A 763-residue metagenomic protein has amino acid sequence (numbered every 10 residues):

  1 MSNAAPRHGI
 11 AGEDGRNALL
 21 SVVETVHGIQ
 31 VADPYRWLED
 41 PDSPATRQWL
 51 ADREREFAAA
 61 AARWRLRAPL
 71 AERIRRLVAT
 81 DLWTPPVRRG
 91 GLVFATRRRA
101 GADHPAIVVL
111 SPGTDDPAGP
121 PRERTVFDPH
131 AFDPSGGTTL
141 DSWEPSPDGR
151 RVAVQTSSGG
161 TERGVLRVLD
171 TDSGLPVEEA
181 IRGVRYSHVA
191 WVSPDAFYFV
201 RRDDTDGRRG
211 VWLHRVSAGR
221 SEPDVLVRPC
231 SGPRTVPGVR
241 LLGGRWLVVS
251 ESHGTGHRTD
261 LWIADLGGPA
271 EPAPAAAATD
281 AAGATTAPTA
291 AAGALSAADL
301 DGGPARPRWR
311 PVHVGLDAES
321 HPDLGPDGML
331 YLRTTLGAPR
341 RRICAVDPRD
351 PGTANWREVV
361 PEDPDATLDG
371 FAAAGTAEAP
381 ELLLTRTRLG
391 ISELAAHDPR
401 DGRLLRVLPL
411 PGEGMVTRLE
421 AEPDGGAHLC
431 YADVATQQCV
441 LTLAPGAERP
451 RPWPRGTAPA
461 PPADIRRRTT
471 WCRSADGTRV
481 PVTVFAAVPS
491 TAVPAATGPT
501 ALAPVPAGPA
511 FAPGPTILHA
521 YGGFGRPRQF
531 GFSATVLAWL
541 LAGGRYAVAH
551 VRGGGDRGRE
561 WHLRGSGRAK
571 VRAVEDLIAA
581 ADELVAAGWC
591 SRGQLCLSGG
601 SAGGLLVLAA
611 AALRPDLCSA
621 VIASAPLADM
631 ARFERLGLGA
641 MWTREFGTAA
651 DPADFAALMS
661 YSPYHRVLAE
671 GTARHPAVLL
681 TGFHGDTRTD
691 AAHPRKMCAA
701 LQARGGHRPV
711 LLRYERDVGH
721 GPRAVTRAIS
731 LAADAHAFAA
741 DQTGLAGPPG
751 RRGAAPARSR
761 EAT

Functional and structural regions predicted by a protein language model:
M1-A277, G293-P399, L404, R716-A724 (+1 more regions): Beta-propeller folds
G90-V108, Y331, R340-R342, G425-P452 (+1 more regions): Structured, non-catalytic alpha/beta "coupling" segments that mediate domain-domain communication and provide generic
R98, A432, H519-F524, S601-G604 (+1 more regions): Glycine-rich His-Gly loop
D115-A118, G159-T161, T171-G174, V192 (+13 more regions): Secondary-structure transition/capping motifs at alpha-helix termini and the adjoining loop/turn into the next element
F127-W143, T156-G160, L175, P454-P494 (+4 more regions): Cap/lid segment of the alpha/beta-hydrolase catalytic domain
L266-G283, A487-A495: Long, compositionally biased low-complexity repeat segments characteristic of intrinsically disordered regions
G352, A372, D401, P423-D424 (+7 more regions): Extracellular/periplasmic ectodomains of large secreted or surface enzymes and adhesion receptors
V551-T763: Active-site-proximal cap/loop segments of hydrolase catalytic domains
